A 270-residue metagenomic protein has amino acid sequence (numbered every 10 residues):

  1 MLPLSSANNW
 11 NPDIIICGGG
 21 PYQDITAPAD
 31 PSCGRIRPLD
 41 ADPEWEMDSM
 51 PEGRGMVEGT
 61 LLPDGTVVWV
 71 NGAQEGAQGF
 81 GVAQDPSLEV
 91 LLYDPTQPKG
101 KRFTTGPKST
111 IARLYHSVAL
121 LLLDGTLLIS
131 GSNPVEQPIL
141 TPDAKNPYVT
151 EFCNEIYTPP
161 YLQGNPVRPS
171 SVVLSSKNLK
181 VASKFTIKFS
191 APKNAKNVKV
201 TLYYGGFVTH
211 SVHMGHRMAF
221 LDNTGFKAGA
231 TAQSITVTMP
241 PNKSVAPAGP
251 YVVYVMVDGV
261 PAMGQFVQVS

Functional and structural regions predicted by a protein language model:
M1-S270: Kelch-like beta-propeller repeat domains
